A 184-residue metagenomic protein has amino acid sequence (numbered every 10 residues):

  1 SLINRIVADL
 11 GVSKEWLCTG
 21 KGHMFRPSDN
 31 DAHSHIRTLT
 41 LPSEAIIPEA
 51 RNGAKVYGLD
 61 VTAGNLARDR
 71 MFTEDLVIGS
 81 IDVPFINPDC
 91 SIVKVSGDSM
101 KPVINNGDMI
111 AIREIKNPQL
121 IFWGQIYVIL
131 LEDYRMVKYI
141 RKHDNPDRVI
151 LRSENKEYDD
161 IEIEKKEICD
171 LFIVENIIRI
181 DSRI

Functional and structural regions predicted by a protein language model:
L2-W16: DNA major-groove recognition helix of helix-turn-helix/homeodomain DNA-binding modules
A8, T19, N176: Charged/polar, solvent-exposed surface patches and flexible loops
W16-N106, N117-Q119, I180-I184: Short, positionally conserved secondary-structure boundary motifs
I86-I184: Acidic/glycine-rich C-terminal interaction modules and beta/coil loop segments that lie outside canonical DNA-binding
